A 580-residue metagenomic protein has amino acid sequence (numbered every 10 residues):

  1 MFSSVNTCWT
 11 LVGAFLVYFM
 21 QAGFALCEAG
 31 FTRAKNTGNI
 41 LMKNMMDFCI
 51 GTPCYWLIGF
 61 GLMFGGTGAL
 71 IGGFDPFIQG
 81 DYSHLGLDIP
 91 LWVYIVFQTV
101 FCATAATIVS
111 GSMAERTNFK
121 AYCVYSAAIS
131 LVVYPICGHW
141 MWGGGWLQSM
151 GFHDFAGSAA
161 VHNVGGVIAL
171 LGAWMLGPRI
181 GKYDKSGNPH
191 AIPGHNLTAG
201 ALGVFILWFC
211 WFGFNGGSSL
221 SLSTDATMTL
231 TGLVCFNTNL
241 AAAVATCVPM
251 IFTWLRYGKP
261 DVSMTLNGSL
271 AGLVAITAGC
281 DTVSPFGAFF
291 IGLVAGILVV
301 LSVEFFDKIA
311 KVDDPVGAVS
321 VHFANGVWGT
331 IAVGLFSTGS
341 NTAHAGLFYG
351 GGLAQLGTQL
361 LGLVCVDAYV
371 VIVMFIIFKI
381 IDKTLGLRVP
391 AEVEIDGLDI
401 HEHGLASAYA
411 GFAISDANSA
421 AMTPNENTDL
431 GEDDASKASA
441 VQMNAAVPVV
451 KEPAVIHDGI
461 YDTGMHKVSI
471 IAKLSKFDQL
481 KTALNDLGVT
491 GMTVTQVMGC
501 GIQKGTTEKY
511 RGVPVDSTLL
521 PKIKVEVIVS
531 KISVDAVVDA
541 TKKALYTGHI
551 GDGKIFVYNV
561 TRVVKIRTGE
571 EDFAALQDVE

Functional and structural regions predicted by a protein language model:
M1-H457: Glycine- and aromatic-enriched membrane alpha-helices
H401-L405, A420-E580: Positively charged, small/polar-rich N-terminal and surface patches that mediate targeting and assembly and bind
